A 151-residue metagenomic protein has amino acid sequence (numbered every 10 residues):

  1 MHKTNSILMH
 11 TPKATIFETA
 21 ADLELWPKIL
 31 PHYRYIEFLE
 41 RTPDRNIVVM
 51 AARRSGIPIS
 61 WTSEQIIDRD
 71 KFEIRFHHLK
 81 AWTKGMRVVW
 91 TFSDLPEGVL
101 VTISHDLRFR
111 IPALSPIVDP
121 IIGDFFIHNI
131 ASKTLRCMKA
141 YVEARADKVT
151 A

Functional and structural regions predicted by a protein language model:
M1-D44, K148-A151: Hydrophobic ligand-binding cavity/cleft-lining segments
M1-S6, Y33, R45-I47, S60-T62 (+3 more regions): Intrinsic-disorder/low-complexity, polar/charged segments enriched in Ser/Thr/Lys/Arg/Asp/Glu/Gln
S6-H10, E37, A51, I66 (+2 more regions): Generic structural detector for well-ordered beta-strands
H10-K13, D70-K71, L95-E97: Short loop segments at secondary-structure junctions
P12-E18, F126, I130, T134: Short amphipathic alpha-helical segments
T15-A20, W26, V48, Q65 (+3 more regions): Hydrophobic pocket/interface hotspot
E37-T83, S132-A151: Glycine-rich portal/gate segments that line the openings of hydrophobic small-molecule binding cavities
H78-S132, V149-T150: Beta-strand/loop substructures that line and gate deep hydrophobic ligand-binding cavities in soluble
